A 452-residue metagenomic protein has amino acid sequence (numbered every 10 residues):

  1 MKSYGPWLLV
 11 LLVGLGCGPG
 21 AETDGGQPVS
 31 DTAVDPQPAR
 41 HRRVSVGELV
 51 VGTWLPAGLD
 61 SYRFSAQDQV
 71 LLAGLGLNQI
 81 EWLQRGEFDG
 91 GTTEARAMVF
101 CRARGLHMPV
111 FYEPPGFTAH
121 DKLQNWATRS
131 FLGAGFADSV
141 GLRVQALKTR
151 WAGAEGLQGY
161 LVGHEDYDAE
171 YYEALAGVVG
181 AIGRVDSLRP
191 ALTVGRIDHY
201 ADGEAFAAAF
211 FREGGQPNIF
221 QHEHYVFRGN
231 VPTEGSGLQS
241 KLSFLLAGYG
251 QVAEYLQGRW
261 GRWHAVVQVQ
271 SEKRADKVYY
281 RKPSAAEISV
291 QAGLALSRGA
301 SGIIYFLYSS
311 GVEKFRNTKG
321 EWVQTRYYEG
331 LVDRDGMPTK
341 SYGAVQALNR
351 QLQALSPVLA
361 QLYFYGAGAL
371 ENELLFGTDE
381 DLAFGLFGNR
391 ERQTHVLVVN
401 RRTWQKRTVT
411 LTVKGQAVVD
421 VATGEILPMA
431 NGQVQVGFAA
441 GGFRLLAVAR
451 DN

Functional and structural regions predicted by a protein language model:
K2-V10: Sec-dependent signal peptide recognition, specifically the positively charged N-region followed immediately by
V13-G16: C-terminal motif of bacterial Sec signal peptides marking the signal peptidase cleavage site
G18-A21: Bacterial signal peptide processing site
G26-N452: Glycan-processing catalytic domains of CAZymes
